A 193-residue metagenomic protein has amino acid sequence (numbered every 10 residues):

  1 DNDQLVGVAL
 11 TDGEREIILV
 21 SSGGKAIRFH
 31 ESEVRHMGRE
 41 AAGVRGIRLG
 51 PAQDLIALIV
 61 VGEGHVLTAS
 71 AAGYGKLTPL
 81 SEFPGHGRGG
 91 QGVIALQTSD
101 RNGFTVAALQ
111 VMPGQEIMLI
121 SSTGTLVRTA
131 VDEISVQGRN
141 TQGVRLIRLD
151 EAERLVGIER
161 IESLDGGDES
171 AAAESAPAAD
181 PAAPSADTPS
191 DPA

Functional and structural regions predicted by a protein language model:
D1-A193: Short, structured "edge-of-domain" segments at secondary-structure transitions
